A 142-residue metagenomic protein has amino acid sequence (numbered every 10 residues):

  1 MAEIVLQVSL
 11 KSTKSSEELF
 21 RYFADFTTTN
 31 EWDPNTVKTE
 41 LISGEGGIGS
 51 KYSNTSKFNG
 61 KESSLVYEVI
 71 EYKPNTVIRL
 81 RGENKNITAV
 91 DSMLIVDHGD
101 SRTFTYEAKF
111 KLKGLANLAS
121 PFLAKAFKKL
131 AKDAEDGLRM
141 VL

Functional and structural regions predicted by a protein language model:
M1-I42, G47: Hydrophobic ligand-binding cavity/cleft-lining segments
V5-Q7, E62-V66, I87-S92: Short, surface-exposed coil-to-beta transition loops
S12, F58-G60, F110-G114: Beta-strand elements of well-folded, non-transmembrane domains
T13, Y72-P74, H98: Structural motif
R21-E31, K128, K132, D136 (+1 more regions): Short, intrinsically disordered, mixed-charge
K38-E40, E68, V90-L94: Short, surface-exposed charged micro-motifs
E40-N84, T103, D133-L142: Glycine-rich portal/gate segments that line the openings of hydrophobic small-molecule binding cavities
R81-D133, M140: Beta-strand/loop substructures that line and gate deep hydrophobic ligand-binding cavities in soluble
